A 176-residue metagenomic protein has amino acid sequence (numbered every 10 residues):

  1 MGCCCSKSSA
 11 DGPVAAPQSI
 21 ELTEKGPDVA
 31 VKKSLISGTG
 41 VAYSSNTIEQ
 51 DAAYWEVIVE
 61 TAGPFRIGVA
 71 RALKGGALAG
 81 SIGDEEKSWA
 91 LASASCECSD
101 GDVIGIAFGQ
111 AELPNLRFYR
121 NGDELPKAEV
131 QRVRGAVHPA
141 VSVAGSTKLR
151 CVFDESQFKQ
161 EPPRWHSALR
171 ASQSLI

Functional and structural regions predicted by a protein language model:
M1-I176: PRY/SPRY (B30.2) beta-sandwich protein-interaction domains and their adjacent Ser/Pro/Gly-rich low-complexity linkers
